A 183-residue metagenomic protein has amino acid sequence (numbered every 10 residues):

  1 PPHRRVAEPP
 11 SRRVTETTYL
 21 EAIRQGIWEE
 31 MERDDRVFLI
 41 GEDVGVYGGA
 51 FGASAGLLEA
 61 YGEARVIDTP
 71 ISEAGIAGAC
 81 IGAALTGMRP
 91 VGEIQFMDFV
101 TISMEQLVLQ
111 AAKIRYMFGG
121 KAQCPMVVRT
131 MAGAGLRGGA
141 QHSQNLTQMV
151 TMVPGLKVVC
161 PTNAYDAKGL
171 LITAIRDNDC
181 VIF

Functional and structural regions predicted by a protein language model:
R5-I182: Thiamine diphosphate
